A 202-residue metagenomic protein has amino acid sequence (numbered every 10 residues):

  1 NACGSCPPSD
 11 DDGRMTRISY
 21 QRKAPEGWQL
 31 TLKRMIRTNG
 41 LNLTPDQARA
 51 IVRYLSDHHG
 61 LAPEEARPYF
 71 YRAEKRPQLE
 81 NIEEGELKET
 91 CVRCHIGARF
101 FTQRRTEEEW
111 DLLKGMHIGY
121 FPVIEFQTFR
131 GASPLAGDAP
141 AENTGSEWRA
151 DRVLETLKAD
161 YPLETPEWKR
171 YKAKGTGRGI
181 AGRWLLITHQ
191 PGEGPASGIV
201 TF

Functional and structural regions predicted by a protein language model:
N1, R37-G40, A62-E86, K172-A173: Electrostatic cytochrome c docking/interface patches
A2-D11, I51, L55, L87-R99: The canonical Cys-X-X-Cys-His
P8-N39, E84, I96-P122: Gly/Gly-Pro-rich "capping" loops immediately C-terminal to redox-active cysteine motifs in periplasmic/lumenal
E26, L30-K33, R49, R53 (+4 more regions): Solvent-exposed, polar/charged alpha-helical surfaces in well-ordered, non-transmembrane soluble domains, broadly
G40-Y69, F121-Y171: C-terminal capping alpha-helices of c-type cytochrome domains
L43-T44, Q103-T106, G177-G179: Short, low-complexity cationic-aromatic patches
Q47-R49, K75-V92, R99-G115, G119 (+4 more regions): Mature extracytoplasmic or organellar-lumen-exposed domains after removal of signal/transit peptides
Y171-A196: Tryptophan-anchored aromatic micro-motifs
